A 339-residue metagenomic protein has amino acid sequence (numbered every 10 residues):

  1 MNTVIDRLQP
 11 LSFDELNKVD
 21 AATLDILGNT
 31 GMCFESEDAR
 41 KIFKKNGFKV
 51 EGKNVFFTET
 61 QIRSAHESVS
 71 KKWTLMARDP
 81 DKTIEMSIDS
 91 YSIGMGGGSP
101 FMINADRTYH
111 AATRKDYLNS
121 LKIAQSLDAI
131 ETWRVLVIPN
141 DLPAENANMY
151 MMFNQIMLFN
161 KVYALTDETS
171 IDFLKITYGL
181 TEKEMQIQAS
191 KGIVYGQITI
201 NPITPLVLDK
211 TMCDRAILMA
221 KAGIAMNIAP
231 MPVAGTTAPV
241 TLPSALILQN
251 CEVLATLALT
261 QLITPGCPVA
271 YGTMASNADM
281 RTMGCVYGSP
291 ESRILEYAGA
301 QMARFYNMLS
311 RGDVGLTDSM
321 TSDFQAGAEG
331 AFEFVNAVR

Functional and structural regions predicted by a protein language model:
M1-I187, V194-K210: Metallocofactor- and cofactor-centric catalytic cores in central/energy metabolism, strongly enriched
A112-R339: Helix-rich catalytic cores of soluble enzyme domains
